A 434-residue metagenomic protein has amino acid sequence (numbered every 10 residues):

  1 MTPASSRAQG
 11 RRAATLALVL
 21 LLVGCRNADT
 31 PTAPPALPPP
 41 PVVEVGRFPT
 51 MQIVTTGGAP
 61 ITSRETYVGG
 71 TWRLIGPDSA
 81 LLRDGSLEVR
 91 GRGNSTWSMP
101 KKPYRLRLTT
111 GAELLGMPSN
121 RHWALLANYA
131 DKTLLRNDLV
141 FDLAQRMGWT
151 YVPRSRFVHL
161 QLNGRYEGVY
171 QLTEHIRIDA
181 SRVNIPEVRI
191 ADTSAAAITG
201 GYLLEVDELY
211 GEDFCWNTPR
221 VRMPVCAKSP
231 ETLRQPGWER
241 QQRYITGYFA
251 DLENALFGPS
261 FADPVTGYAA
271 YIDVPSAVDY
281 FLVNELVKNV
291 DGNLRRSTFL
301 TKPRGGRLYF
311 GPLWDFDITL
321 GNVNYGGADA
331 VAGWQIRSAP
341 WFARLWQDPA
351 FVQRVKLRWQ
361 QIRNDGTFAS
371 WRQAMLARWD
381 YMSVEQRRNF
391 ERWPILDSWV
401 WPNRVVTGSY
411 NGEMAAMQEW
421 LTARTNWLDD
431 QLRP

Functional and structural regions predicted by a protein language model:
T2-T15: Bacterial N-terminal signal peptides that target proteins for export
L22-G24: C-terminal motif of bacterial Sec signal peptides marking the signal peptidase cleavage site
R26-D29: Bacterial signal peptide processing site
A33-I75: N-terminal module-boundary/linker segments of secreted carbohydrate-active enzymes
A59-I61, L82-S86, N94-S95, M99-P100 (+2 more regions): Middle-to-C-terminal accessory/interaction subdomains
V68-A127: Conserved oxyanion/phosphate-binding beta-strand-loop segments in alpha/beta enzyme cores
R107-E113, A127-N128, W149-P153, R165-L282: Internal "kinase-insert"/substrate-recognition segments embedded within catalytic cores of ATP-dependent enzymes
Y129-T150: A conserved alpha-helical element in kinase catalytic cores
